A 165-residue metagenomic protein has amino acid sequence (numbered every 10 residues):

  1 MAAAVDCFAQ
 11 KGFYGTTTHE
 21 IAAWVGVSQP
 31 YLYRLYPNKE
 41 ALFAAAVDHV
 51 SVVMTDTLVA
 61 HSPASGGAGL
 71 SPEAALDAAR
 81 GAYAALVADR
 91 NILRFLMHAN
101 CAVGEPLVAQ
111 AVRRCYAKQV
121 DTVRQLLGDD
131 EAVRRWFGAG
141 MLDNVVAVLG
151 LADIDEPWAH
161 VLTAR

Functional and structural regions predicted by a protein language model:
A2-D6, Q10, W24, R34 (+3 more regions): Alpha-helical structural segments
F13-A23: Ser/Thr-centered, proline-biased regulatory motifs and S/T-rich low-complexity segments located at helix/coil boundaries
P30: Key DNA-contact positions within bacterial/archaeal DNA-binding proteins
P37-A41, P63-G66, L70, V87-N91 (+2 more regions): Residues in soluble alpha-helical coiled-coils and helical-bundle/repeat scaffolds
V52-T55, A85-A88, E105-E131: Amphipathic alpha-helical packing segments from all-alpha helical-bundle domains
T57, P72-M97, A102-L107: Helical hydrophobic small-molecule/effector-binding pocket
N91-N100, Y116-R165: Hydrophobic alpha-helical segments that form the core of small-molecule binding pockets and/or dimer interfaces
